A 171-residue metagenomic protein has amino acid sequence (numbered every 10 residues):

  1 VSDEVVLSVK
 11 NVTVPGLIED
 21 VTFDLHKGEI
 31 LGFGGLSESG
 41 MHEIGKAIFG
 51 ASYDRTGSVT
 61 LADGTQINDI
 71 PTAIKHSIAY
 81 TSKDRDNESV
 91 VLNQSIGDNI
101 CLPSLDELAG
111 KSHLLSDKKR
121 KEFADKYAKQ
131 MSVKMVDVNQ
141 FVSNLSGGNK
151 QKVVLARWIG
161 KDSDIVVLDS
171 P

Functional and structural regions predicted by a protein language model:
V1-P171: Glycine-rich phosphate-binding loops of nucleotide-dependent enzymes
